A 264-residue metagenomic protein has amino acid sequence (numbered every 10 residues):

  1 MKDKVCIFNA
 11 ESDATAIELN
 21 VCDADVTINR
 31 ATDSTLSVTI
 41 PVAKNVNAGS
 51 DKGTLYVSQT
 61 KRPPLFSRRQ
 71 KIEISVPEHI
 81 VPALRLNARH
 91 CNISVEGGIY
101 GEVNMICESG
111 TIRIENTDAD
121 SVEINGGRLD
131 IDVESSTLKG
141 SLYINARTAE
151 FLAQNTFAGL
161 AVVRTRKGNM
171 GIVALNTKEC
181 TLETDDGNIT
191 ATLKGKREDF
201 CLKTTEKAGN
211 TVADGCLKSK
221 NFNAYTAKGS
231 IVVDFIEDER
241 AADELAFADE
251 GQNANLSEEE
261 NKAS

Functional and structural regions predicted by a protein language model:
M1-S264: Intrinsically disordered, low-complexity terminal regions
